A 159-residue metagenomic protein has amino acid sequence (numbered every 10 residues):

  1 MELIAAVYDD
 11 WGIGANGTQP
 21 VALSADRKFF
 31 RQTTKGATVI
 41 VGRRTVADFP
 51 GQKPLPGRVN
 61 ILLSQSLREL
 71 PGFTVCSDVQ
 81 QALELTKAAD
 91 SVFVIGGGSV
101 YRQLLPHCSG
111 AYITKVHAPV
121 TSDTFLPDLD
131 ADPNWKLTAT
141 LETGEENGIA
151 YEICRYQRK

Functional and structural regions predicted by a protein language model:
M1-K159: Enzymes that bind and transform nitrogen-containing heteroaromatic metabolites
